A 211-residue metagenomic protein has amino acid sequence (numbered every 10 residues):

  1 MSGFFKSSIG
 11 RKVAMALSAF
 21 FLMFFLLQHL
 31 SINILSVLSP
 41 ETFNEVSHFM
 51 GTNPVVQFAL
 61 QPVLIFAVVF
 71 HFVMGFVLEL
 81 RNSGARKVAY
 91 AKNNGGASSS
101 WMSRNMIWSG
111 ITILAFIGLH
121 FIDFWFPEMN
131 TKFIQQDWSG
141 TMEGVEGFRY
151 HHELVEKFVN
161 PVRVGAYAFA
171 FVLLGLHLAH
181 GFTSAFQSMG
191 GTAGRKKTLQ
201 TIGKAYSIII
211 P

Functional and structural regions predicted by a protein language model:
M1-P211: Membrane-embedded alpha-helical bundles that constitute the cytochrome b-like, heme-associated redox core of multi-pass
